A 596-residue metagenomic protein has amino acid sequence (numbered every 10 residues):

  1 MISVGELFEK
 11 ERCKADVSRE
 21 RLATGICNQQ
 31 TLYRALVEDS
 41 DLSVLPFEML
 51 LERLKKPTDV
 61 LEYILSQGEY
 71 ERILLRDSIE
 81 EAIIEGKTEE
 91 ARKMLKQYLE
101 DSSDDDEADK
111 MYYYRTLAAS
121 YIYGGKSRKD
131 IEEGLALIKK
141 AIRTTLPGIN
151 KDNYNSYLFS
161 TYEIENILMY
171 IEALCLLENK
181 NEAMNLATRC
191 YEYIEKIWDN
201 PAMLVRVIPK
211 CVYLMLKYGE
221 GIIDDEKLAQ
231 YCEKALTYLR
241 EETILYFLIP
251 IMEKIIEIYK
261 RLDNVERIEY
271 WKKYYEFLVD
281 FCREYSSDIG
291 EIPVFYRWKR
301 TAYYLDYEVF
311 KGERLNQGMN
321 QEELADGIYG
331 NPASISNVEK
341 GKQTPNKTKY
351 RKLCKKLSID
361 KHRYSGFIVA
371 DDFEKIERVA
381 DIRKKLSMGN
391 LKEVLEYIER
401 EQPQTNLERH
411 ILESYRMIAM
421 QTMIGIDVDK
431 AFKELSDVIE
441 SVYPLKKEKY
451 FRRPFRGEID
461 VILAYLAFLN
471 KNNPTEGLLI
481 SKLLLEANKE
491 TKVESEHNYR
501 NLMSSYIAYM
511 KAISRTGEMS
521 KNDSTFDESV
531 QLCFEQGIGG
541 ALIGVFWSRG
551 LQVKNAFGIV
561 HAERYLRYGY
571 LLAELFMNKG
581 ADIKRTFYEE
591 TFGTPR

Functional and structural regions predicted by a protein language model:
M1-A15, D288-Q317: A short, Lys/Arg-rich alpha-helix, primarily the initiator
C13-R34, G318-N337: Short alpha-helical DNA-recognition segment
S43-V60, N346-R363, T594-R596: DNA major-groove recognition helix of helix-turn-helix/homeodomain DNA-binding modules
K55-E71, S358-K375: Short C-terminal boundary/hinge segments that cap the last helix of small helical domains
V60-I64, Y98-Y112, K126-S127, I142-T161 (+7 more regions): Flexible helix-coil transition and linker loops at the boundaries of alpha-helical arrays
E71-G124, F373-D427: Helix-turn-helix/homeodomain-like alpha-helical modules used for DNA recognition and transcription-factor dimerization
D77, Y114-Y123, L168-M169, V207-L214 (+8 more regions): "A position-specific structural signal for the A-helix of alpha-solenoid helical repeats
A82-Q97, G124-K151, L177-Y193, G221-K234 (+7 more regions): Helix-turn-helix repeat elements of alpha-solenoid scaffolds
